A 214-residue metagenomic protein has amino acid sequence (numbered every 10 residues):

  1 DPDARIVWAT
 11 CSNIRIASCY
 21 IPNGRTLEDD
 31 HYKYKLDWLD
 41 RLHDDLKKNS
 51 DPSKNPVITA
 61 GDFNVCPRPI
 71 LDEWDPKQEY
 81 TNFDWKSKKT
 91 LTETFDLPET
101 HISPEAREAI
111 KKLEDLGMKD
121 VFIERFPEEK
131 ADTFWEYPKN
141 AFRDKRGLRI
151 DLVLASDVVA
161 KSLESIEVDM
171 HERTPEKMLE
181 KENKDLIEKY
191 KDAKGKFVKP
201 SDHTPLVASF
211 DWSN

Functional and structural regions predicted by a protein language model:
D1-T26: Structured beta-strand-rich core segments of catalytic domains in phosphoester-bond hydrolases
D1-V7, Y32-L42, K191: Short acidic (Asp/Glu) patches
C11, P52-S53, D157-V159: A short, structured loop/turn motif at beta-sheet edges
I16-S18, P56-D62, D120-I123: A structural signal for short, well-ordered beta-strand segments and their strand-loop junctions that often border
Y20-P22, N64-C66, F126-P127: Catalytic metal-binding/acid-base residues of hydrolase active sites
I21-D40, T92-P98: Surface-exposed cleft-lining segments at the edges of enzyme active sites
Y34-T81: Hydrophobic, aromatic-enriched interface-forming segments
R68-N214: Metal-dependent phosphoester-hydrolase catalytic domains
